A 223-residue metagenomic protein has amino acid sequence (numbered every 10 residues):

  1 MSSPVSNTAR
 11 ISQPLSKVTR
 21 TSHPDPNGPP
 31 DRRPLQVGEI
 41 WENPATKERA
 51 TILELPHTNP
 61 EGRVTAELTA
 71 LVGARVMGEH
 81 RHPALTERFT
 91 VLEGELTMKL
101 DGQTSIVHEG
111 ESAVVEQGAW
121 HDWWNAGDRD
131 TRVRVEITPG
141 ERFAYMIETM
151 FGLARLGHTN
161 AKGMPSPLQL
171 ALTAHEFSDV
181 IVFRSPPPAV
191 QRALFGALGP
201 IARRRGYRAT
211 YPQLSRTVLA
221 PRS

Functional and structural regions predicted by a protein language model:
M1-R49, L53-R63, A74-E79, P83-L85 (+1 more regions): Jelly-roll (double-stranded beta-helix
V64-T69: Short, well-ordered beta-strand segments enriched in hydrophobic/aromatic residues
F89: Structured binding elements
